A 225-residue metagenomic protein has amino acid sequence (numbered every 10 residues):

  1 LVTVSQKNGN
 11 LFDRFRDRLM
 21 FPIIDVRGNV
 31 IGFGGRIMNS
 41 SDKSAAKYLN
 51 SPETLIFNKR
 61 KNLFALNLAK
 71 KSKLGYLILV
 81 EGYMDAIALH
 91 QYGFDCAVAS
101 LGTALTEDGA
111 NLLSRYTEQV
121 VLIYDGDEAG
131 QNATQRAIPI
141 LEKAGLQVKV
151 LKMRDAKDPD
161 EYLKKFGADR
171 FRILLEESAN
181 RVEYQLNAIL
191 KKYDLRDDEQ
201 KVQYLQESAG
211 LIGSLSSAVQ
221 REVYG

Functional and structural regions predicted by a protein language model:
L1-Y116, V120, A133-T134: Phosphate-handling DNA/RNA-contact segment within nucleic-acid enzymes
F12-D17, N62, G82, T106 (+8 more regions): Active-site-proximal structural scaffolding
F21, K71, N111, Q135 (+4 more regions): A broad, structural surface signal
N58, I78, V98-G102, G126 (+3 more regions): Glycine- and other small-residue-rich loops at beta-strand/loop junctions that grip anionic moieties
T103-D155, Y162-F171: Conserved catalytic cores of soluble enzyme domains, especially glycine-rich substrate-binding beta-alpha loops
L146-G225: C-terminal or mid-to-C-terminal helical accessory/interaction module adjacent to the motor/catalytic core
